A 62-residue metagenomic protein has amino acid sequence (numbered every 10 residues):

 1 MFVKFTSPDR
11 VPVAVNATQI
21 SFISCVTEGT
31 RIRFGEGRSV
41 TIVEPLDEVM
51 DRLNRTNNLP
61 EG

Functional and structural regions predicted by a protein language model:
M1-A14, T18-G62: Eukaryotic intrinsically disordered, low-complexity regulatory linkers and tails enriched in Ser/Thr/Pro
